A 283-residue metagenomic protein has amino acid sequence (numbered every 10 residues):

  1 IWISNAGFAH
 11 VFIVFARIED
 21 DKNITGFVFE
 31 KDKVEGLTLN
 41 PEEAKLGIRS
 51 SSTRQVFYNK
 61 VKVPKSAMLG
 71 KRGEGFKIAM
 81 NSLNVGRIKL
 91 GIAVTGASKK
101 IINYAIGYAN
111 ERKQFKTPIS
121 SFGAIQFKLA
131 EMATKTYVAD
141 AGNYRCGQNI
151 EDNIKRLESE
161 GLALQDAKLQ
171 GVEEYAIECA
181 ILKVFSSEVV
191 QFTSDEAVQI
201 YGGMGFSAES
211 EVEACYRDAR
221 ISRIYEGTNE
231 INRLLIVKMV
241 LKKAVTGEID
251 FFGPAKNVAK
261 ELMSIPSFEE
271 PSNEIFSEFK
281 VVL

Functional and structural regions predicted by a protein language model:
I1-S4, A16-R17, E43-G47, S222-Y225: A generic local secondary-structure boundary/capping motif
I1-T38: A short core secondary-structure module
A9, I24-G26, S50-L283: Flavin-dependent oxidoreductase catalytic core characteristic of acyl-CoA dehydrogenase/oxidase-like enzymes
I13-A16, K33-E35, L46-R49, G75-I78: Short, low-complexity, polar/charged sequence segments that are solvent-exposed and flexible
R17, E30-D32, E42, N59-V61 (+1 more regions): Structured loops at beta-to-helix junctions and adjacent beta-edge loops in soluble globular domains
L37-K45, G202: Sequence-specific dsDNA recognition surfaces
